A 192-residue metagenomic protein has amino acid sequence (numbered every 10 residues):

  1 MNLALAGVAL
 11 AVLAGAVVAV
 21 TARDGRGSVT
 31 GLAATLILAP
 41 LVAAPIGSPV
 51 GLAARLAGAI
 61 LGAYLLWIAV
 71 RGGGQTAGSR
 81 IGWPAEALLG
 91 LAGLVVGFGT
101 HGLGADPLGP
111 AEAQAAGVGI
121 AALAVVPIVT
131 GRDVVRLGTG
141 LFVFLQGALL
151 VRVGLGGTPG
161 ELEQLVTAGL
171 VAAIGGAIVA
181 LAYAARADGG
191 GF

Functional and structural regions predicted by a protein language model:
M1-F192: Alpha-helical transmembrane segments of multi-pass membrane proteins predominantly involved in bioenergetics
